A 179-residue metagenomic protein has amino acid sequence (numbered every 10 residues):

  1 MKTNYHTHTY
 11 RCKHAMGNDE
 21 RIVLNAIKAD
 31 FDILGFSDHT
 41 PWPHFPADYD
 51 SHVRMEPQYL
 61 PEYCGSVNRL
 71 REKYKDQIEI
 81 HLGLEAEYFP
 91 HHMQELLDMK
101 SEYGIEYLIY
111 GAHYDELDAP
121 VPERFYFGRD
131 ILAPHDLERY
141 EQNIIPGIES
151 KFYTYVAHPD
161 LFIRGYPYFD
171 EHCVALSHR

Functional and structural regions predicted by a protein language model:
M1-P90, K100-E102, I163-R179: An N-terminally biased module of ancient metal coordination in phosphate/nucleic-acid-related enzymes
D19, M93, E141: Sparse, context-dependent recognition of short Cys/His-centered cofactor- or disulfide-binding micro-motifs
F89-H92, E138: Short gly/ser/thr-rich secondary-structure transition/capping motifs
E95-D98: A short acidic, amphipathic alpha-helical/loop segment
E102-I105, Y110-R179: Domain-core and long-helix interface of multi-subunit machines
